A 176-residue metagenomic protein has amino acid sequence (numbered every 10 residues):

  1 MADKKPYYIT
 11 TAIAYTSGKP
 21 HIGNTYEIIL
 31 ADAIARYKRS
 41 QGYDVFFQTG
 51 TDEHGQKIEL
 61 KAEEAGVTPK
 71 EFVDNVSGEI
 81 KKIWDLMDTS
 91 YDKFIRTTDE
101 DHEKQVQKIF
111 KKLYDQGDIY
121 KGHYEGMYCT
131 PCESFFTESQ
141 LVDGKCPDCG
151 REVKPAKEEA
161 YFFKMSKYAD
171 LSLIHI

Functional and structural regions predicted by a protein language model:
A2-I174: N-terminal, positively charged nucleic-acid-binding surface of large information/translation enzymes
